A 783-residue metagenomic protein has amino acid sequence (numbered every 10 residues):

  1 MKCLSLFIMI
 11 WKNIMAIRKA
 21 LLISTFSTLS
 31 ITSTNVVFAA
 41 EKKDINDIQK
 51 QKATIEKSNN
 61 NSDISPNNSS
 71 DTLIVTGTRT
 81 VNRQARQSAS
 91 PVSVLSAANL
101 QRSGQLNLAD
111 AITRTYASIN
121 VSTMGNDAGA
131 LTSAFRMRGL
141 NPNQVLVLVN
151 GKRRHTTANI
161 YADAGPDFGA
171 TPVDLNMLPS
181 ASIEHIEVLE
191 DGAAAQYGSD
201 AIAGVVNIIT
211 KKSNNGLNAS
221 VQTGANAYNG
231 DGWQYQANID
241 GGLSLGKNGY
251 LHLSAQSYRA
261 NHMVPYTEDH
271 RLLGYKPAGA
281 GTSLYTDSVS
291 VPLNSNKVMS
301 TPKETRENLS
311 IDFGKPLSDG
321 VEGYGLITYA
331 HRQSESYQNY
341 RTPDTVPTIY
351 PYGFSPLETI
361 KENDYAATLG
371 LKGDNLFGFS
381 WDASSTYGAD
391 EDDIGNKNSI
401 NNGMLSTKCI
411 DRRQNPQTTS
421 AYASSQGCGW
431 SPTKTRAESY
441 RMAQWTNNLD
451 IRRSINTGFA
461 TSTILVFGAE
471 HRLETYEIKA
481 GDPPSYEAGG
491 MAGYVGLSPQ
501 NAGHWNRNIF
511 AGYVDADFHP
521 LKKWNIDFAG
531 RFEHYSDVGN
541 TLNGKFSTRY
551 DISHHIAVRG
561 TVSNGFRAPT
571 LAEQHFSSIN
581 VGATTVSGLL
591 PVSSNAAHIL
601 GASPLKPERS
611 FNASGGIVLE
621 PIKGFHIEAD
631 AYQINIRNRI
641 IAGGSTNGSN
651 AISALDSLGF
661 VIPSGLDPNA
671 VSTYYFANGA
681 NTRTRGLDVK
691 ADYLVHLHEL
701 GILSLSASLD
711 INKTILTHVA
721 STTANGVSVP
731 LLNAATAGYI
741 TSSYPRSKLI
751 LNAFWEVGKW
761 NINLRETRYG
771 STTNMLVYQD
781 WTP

Functional and structural regions predicted by a protein language model:
I45-I48, S69-S103, G129, A158-F168 (+1 more regions): N-terminal periplasmic "start-of-domain" segments of outer-membrane beta-barrel proteins
V81-N82, T113-A158: Extracytoplasmic beta-strand/coil segments of soluble accessory domains associated with Gram-negative outer-membrane
L108-A111, T115, S133-R136, L148 (+5 more regions): N-terminal periplasmic accessory domains that precede and gate Gram-negative outer-membrane beta-barrel machines
K152-E190: Short acidic/polar hinge/loop motifs at secondary-structure boundaries that mediate gating or recognition
N215-N218, N229-Q338, P343, T348-Y352 (+2 more regions): Transmembrane beta-barrel wall of Gram-negative outer-membrane proteins
R306, L497-I509, H555, G565-E628 (+3 more regions): Outer-membrane beta-barrel signature, preferentially recognizing the C-terminal barrel domain of Gram-negative
F354-T368, D374-L376, Y387, N398-N525 (+1 more regions): Outer-membrane beta-barrel transmembrane domain signature of Gram-negative proteins, especially the mid-to-C-terminal
F467, Y632-R637, I641-Y778: Gram-negative outer-membrane beta-barrel transporters
